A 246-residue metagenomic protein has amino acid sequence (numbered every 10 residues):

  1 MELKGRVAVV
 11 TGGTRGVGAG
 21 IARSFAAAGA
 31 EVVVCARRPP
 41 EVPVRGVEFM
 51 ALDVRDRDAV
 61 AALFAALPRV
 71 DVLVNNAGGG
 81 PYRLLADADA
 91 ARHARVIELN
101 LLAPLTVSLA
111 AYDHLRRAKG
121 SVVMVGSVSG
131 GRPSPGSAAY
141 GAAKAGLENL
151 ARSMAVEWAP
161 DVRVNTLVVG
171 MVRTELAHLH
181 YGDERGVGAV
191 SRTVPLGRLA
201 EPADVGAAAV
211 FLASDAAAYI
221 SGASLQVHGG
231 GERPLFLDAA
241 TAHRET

Functional and structural regions predicted by a protein language model:
T14-R15: Conserved glycine-rich cofactor-binding loop
L84-L85, R92-R95, V190: Substrate-binding pocket helix/loop in short-chain dehydrogenase/reductase
S108, A143, A151: Active-site helix of classical SDR
D113, A155-P160, A218: Alpha-helical segment proximal to the catalytic Tyr-Lys
S127: Residue(s) in the substrate-gating loop at a strand-loop-helix junction that position the organic substrate next
R132, S221-T246: Short C-terminal tail/terminal secondary-structure segment of NAD(P)H-dependent dehydrogenase/reductase domains
T166, R185-I220, L225-G229: C-terminal helical subdomain
